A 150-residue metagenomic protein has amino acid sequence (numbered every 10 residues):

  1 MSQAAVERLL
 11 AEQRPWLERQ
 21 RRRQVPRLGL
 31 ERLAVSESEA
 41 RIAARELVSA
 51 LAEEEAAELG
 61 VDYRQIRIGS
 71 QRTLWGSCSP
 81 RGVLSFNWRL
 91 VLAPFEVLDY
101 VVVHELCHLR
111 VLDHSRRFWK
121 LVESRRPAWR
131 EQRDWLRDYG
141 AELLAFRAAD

Functional and structural regions predicted by a protein language model:
M1-Y100, L109-D150: Active-site-proximal or metal-binding-adjacent scaffold patches in catalytic folds
E105: Walker B catalytic acidic pair
